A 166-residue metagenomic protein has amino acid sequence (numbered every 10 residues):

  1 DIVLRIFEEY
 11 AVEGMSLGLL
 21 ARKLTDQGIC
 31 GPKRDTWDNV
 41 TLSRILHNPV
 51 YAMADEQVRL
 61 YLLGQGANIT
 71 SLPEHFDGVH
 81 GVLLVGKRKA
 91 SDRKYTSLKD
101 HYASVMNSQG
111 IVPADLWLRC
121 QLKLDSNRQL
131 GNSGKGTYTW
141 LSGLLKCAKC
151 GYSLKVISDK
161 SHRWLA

Functional and structural regions predicted by a protein language model:
D1-A166: Conserved catalytic breakage-reunion loop centered on the nucleophilic residue
